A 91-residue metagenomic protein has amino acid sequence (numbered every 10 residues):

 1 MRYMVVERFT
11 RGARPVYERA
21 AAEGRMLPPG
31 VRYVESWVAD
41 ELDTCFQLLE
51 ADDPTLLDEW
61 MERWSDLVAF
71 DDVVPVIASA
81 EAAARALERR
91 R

Functional and structural regions predicted by a protein language model:
M1-V34, V38-T44, D52-L56, V76-R91: Short S/T/G/P-rich N-terminal loop/turn motif that feeds into the first structured element of a domain
M61: Short, flexible helix/strand-to-coil boundary loops that buttress conserved ligand/catalytic motifs in alpha/beta
W64: Short, conserved SAM-binding/catalytic segment of Class I S-adenosyl-L-methionine-dependent methyltransferases
L67-S79: Conserved short beta-strand edge segments in small beta-sheet-based binding/regulatory domains
